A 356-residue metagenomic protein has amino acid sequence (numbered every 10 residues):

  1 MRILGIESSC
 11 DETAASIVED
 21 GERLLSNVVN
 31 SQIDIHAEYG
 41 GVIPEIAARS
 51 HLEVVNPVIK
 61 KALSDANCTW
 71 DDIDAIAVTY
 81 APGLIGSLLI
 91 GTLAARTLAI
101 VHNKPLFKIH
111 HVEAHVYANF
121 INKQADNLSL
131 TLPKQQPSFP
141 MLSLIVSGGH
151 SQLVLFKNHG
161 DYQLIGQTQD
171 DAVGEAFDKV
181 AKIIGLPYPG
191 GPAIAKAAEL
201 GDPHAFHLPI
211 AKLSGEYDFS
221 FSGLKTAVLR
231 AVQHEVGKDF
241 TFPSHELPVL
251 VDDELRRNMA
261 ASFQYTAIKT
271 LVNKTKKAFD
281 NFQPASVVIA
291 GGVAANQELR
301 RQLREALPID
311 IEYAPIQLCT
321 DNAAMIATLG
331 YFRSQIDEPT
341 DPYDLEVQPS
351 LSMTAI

Functional and structural regions predicted by a protein language model:
M1-I356: Acidic, glycine-enriched active-site microenvironments
